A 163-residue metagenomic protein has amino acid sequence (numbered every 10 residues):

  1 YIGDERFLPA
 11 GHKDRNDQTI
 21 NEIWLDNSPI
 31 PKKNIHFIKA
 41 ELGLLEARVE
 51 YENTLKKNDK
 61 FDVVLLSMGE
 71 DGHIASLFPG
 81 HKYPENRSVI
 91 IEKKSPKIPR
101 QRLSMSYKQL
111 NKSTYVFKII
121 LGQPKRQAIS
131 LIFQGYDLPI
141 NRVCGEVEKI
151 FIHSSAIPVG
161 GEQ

Functional and structural regions predicted by a protein language model:
Y1-D4, A10, K60, I74-L77 (+2 more regions): Active-site histidine-anchored catalytic micro-motif
Y1-L65: Ligand-binding beta-strand-loop-alpha-helix segment within the catalytic cores of soluble metabolic enzymes
P29, K56-N58, L66, E70 (+3 more regions): Solvent-exposed alpha-helices and their adjacent loops that cap or buttress functional pockets in soluble metabolic
K32, F61, R87, S113-T114 (+1 more regions): Short, well-ordered alpha-helix to beta-strand connector turns
R48-V49, A75-G80, A128-I132: A short secondary-structure junction signal
V64-K108: Class I SAM-dependent methyltransferase SAM-binding "motif I" and its flanking Rossmann-like core
N111-Q163: C-terminal functional extensions of proteins
